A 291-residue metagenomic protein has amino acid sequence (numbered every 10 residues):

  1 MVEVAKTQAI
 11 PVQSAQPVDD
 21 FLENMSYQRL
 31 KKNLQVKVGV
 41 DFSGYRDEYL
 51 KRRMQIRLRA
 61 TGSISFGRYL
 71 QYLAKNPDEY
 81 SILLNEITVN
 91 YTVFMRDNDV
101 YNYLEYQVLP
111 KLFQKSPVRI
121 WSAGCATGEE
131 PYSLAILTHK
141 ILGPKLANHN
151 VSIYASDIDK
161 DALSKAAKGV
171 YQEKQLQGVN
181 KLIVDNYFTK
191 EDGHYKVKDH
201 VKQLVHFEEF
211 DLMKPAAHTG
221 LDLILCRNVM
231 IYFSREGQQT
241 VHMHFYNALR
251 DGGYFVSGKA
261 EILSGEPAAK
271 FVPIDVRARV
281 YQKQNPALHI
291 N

Functional and structural regions predicted by a protein language model:
V2-W121: Conserved AdoMet
S116-S133, S152-Y154: Conserved class I S-adenosyl-L-methionine
T127-L146: Conserved SAM-binding loop of SAM-dependent methyltransferases across substrates and taxa, primarily the Class I
P144-L225, V229-T240, I262-L263, A269-F271 (+2 more regions): Extended basic-aromatic, gly/pro-enriched interface segments that bind polyanionic ligands
Q239-D251: A short glycine-rich, Lys/Arg-flanked "PGG" loop and its adjoining helix->strand segment in the class I
D251-K259: Conserved beta-strand signature within the Rossmann-like core of class I S-adenosyl-L-methionine
D275-V280: Short hydrophobic/aromatic beta-strand or adjacent loop that forms the aromatic wall/cage of a ligand/substrate-binding
